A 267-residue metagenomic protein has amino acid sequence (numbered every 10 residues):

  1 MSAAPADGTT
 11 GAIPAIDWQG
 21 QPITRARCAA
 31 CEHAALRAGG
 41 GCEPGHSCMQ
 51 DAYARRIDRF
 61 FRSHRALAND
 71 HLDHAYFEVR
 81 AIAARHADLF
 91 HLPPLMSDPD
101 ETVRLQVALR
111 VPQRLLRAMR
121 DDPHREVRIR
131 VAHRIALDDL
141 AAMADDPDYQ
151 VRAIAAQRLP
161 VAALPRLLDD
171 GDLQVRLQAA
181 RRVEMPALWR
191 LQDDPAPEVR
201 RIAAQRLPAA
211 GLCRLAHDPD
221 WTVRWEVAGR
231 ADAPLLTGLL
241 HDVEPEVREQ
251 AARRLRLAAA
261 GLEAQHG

Functional and structural regions predicted by a protein language model:
M1-P93, S97-E101, W221, W225-G267: N-terminal alpha-helical scaffold/docking segments in eukaryotic complex subunits
I57-A66, R85-H91, R110-L115, R134-D139 (+5 more regions): Alpha-helix capping and inter-helical loop/turn segments
D70-E78, S97-T102, D121-E126, D145-Q150 (+4 more regions): Short coil turns that connect the paired helices of HEAT/ARM alpha-solenoid repeats
E78, F90-H91, T102, Q106 (+13 more regions): Structural detector for tandem alpha-solenoid helical repeats, activating at a conserved register within the helical
R85, L89-V161, P165-D169: A generic tandem-repeat structural signature
A155-D193: Aromatic-anchored, glycine/proline-accented short structural segments that stabilize local strand-turns or short
R190, R214, G238: Conserved beta-strand positions that form and line the central face of beta-propeller blades
